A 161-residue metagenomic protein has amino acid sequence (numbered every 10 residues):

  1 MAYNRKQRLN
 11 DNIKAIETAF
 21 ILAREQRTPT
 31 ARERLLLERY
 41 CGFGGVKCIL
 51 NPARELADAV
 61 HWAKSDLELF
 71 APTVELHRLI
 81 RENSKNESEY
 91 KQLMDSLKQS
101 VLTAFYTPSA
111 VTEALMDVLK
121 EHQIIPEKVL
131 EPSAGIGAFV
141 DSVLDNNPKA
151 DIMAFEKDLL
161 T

Functional and structural regions predicted by a protein language model:
M1-T161: Class I S-adenosyl-L-methionine-dependent methyltransferase catalytic core
